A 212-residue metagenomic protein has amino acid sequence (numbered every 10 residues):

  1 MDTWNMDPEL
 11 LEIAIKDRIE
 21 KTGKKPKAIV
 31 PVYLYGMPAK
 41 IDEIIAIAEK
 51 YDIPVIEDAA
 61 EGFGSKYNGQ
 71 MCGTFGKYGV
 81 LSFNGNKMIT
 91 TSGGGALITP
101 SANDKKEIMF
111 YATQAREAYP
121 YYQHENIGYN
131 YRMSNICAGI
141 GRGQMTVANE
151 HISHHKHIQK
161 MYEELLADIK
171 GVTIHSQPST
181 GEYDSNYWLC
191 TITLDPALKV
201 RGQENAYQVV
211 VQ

Functional and structural regions predicted by a protein language model:
M1-L10, A28-E43, I53-S82: Conserved PLP phosphate-binding loop immediately N-terminal to the Schiff-base lysine helix in PLP-dependent enzymes
E9-K24, A28-P31, M37, I41-E43 (+3 more regions): PLP-dependent aminotransferase class I/II
G23, C72-G73, I89, N130: Alpha-helix termination/capping residues and helix-transition junctions
V55, S92, T99-P100, H124 (+1 more regions): Solvent-exposed, non-transmembrane amphipathic alpha-helical segments
E57, G93, V209-Q212: Generic low-polarity alpha-helical segments
T74-A112, N135-I140: Active-site PLP attachment segment
